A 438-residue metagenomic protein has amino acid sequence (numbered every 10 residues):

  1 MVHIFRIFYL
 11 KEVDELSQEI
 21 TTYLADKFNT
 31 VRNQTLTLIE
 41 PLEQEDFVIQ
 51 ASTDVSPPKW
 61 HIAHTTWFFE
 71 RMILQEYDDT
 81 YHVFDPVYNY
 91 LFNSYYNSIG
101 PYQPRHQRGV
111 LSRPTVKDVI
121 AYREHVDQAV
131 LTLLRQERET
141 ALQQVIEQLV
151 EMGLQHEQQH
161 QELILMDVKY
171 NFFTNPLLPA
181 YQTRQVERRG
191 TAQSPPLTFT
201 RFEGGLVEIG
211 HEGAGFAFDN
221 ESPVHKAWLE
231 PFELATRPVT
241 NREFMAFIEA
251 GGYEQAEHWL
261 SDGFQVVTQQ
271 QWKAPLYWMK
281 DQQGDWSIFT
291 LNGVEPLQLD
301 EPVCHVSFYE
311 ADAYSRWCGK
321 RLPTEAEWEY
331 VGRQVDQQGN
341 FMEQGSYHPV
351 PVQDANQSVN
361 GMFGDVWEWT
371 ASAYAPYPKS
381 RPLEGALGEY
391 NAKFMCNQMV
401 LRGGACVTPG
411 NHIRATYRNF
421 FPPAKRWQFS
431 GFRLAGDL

Functional and structural regions predicted by a protein language model:
F5-S56, W60-A129, L133-Q136, Q143 (+9 more regions): Disulfide-stabilized, aromatic/cysteine-rich ligand-recognition loop
D79-Y81, Q136-V145, Q185-S194, Q357: Short, glycine- and charge-enriched coil/turn segments that flank and shape catalytic ligand pockets
G153, E157-Q159, L163, D167-G190 (+3 more regions): Functional-site microenvironments in short loops/helix caps that host divalent-cation chemistry
